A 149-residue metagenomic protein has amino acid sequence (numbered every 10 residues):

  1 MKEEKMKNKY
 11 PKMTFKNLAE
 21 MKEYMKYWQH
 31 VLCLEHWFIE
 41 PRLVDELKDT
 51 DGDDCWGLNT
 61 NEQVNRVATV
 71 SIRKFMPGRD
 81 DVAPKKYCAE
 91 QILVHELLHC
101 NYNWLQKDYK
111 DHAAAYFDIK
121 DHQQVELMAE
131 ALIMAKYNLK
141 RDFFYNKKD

Functional and structural regions predicted by a protein language model:
M1-K5: Short, Lys/Arg-enriched N-terminal segments with co-localized hydrophobic residues within the first ~10-30 amino acids
K7-A19, D118-I119: A short, highly charged nucleic-acid-interacting micro-segment common to nuclease and nuclease-linked defense proteins
K16-W37: Zn2+-dependent metallopeptidase catalytic core
W37-L43: Generic structural signal for residues in well-ordered beta-strands
D45-Y87, N103-W104, A114-F117, D121-Q124: Active-site scaffold of zinc-dependent metalloenzymes
Y87-C88, Y102-Y145: Post-HEXXH active-site segment of zinc metalloproteases
Q91-N103: Active-site recognition of the HExxH zinc-binding catalytic motif
K148-D149: Short, glycine-biased loop/turn motifs at secondary-structure junctions and in low-complexity Ser/Thr/Pro-rich termini
